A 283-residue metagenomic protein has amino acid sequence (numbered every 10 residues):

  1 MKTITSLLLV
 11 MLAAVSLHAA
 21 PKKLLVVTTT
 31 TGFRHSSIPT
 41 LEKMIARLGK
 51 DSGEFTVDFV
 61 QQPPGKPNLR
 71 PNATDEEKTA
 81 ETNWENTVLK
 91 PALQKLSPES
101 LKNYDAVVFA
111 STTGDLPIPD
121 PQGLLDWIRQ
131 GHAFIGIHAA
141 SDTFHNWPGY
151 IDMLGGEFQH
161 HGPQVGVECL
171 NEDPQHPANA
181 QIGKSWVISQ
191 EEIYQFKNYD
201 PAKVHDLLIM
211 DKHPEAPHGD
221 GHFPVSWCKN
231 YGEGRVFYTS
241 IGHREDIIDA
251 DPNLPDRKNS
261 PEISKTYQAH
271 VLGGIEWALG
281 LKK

Functional and structural regions predicted by a protein language model:
T5-S16: Bacterial N-terminal signal peptides
A20-K22, T28, S36-P39, K43-S52 (+5 more regions): Extracellular ligand-binding/catalytic regions of CAZymes and related secreted enzymes and adhesion modules
K23-V27, V57-V60, D105-S111, I128 (+4 more regions): Structural recognition of the beta-strand scaffold that forms the well-ordered cores of secreted hydrolase catalytic
T30-F33, P63-K66, T112-L116, F134 (+5 more regions): Solvent-exposed loop/turn segments at secondary-structure junctions within structured extracellular/periplasmic domains
I38, E42-A46, Y104, P121-L125 (+3 more regions): Extracytoplasmic/secreted envelope proteins and their assembly/folding machinery, especially bacterial periplasmic
T56, K90-A92, N103, G156 (+1 more regions): Catalytic beta-strand/loop cores that center a nucleophilic Ser/Cys/Thr and support acyl-enzyme chemistry
E76-S100: Glycine-rich, highly charged phosphate/nucleotide-binding loops
S100, F109, T113-Q181: A glycine-rich, often tryptophan-bearing local segment used as a flexible ligand/cofactor-contacting loop or short
